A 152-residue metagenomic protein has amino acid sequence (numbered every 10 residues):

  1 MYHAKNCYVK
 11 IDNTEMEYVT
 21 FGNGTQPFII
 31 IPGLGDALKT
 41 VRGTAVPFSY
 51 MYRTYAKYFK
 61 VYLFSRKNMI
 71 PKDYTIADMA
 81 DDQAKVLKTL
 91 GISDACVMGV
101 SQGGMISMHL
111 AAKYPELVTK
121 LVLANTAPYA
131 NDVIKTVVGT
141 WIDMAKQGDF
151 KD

Functional and structural regions predicted by a protein language model:
M1-C7: Short, hydrophobic/aromatic-rich segments at coil-to-beta transitions
C7-I70: Conserved HGGG/HGGXW glycine-rich cap/lid loop of the alpha/beta-hydrolase fold
A45-F48, D78-D82, W141: Charged helix-capping and loop-helix junction motifs
F64, V100, A124: The conserved SAM/SAH-binding core of class I Rossmann-like methyltransferase domains, concentrating on the hydrophobic
A77-C96: Conserved acidic catalytic loop of the alpha/beta-hydrolase fold
A95, G99-G104: Conserved alpha/beta-hydrolase "nucleophile elbow" surrounding the catalytic nucleophile
M105-M108, A112, L117-G148: Flexible "cap/lid" loop of the alpha/beta hydrolase fold
